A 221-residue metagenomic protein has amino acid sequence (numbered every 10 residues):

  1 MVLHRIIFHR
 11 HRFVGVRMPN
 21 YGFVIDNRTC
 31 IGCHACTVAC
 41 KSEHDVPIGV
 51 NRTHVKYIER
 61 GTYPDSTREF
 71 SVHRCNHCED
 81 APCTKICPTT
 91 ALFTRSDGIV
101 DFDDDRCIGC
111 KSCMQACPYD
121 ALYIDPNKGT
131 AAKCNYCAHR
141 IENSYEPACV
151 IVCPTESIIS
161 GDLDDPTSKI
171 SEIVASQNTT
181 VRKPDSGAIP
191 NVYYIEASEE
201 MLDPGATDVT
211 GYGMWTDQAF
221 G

Functional and structural regions predicted by a protein language model:
V2-G221: Non-ligating segments of multi-cofactor redox enzymes
